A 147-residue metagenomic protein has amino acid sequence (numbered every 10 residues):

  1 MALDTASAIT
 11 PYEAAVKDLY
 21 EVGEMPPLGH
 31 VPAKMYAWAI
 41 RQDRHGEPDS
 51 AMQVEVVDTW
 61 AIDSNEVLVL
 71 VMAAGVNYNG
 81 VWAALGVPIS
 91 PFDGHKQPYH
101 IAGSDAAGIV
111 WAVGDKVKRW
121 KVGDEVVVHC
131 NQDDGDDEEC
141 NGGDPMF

Functional and structural regions predicted by a protein language model:
M1-Q42: Non-catalytic terminal and boundary segments that flank Rossmann-like NAD(P)-dependent oxidoreductase
A39-Q42, L85, V110: Residue-level signal for short segments within beta-strands and strand-turn junctions of well-structured beta-sheet
R41-H45, A74-V76: Short polar catalytic/cofactor-binding loops
E47-D58: Short glycine/threonine/proline-enriched tight-turn/helix- or strand-capping micro-motif at secondary-structure
D58-V76, P88-N141: Glycine-rich beta-strand-centered segment in the early N-terminal region that forms part of a ligand/cofactor-binding
N79-L85: Cytochrome P450 core scaffold surrounding the K-helix E-X-X-R motif and the conserved "meander" helix-loop region
G142-F147: Iron-sulfur (Fe-S) cluster-binding segments and ferredoxin-like electron-carrier domains, especially [2Fe-2S]
